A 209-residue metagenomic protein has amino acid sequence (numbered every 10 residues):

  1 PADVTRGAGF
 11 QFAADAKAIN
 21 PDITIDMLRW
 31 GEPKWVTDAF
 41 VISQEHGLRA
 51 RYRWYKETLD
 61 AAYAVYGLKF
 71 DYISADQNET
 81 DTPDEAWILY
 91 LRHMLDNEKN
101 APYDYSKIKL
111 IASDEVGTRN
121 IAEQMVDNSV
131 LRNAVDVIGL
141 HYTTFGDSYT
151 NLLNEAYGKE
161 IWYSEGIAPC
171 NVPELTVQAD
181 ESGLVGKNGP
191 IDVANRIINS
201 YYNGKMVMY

Functional and structural regions predicted by a protein language model:
P1-F70, A75, P83, I88-R92: N-terminal catalytic cores of secreted or lumenal carbohydrate-active enzymes
D3-G7, F40-R49, N78-A86, E115-I121 (+2 more regions): Acidic-and-aromatic substrate-binding clefts and catalytic sites of carbohydrate-active enzymes
A13-T24, D60-G67, P102-Y103, Q124-N133 (+1 more regions): Acidic (Asp/Glu)-rich catalytic clusters
T24-E32, F70-T80, R92-E123, L140-T143 (+2 more regions): Aromatic-lined carbohydrate-recognition surfaces of secreted/lumenal glycan-active proteins
F40-I42, T80, W87-L89, M125-D127 (+2 more regions): Short, glycine/charged-enriched secondary-structure capping and boundary segments
R49-A64, T118-L131, G189-S200: Short, acidic/polar
L89-Y90, V116-L140, C170-S182: Substrate-binding cleft/loops of secretory-pathway carbohydrate-active enzymes
V137-Y209: Catalytic-core region of carbohydrate-active enzymes that cleave or remodel glycosidic bonds
